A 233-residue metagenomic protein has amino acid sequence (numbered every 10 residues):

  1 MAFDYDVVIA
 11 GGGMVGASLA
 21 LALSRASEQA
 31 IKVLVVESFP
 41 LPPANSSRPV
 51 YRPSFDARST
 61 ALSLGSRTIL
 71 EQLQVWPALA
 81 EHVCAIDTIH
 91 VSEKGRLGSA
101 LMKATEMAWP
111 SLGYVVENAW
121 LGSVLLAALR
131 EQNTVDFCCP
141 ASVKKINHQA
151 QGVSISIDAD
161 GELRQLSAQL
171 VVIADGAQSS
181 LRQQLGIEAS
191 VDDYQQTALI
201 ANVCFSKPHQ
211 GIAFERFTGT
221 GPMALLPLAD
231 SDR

Functional and structural regions predicted by a protein language model:
A2-V15, L34: Beta1/beta-strand and adjacent pyrophosphate-binding region of the FAD-binding site in flavoprotein oxidoreductases
A10, A22-R58: Glycine-rich FAD pyrophosphate-binding loop
V15, L41, Q178: Conserved Rossmann-like nucleotide-cofactor binding loop
G16, S63-R67, N118-G122, Q196 (+1 more regions): A general structural signal for well-ordered alpha-helical segments in protein cores
R25, H148-G152, H209-Q210: Pyridoxal 5′-phosphate
Y51-K94: N-terminal FAD cofactor-binding segment of flavoenzymes
L70, L163-R164, L170-R233: Conserved FAD-binding catalytic core of PHBH/FMO-like flavoproteins
H82-Q184, D192-T197: Conserved N-terminal helical subregion
